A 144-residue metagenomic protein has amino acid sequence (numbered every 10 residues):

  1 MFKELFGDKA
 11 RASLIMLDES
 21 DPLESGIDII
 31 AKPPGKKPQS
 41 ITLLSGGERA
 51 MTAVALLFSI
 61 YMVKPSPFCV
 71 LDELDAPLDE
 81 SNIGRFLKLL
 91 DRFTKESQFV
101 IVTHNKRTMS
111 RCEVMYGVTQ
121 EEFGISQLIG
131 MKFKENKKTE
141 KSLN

Functional and structural regions predicted by a protein language model:
M1-N144: Terminal ABC-like ATPase head and other globular end-domains that cap long coiled-coil arms in SMC/Rad50/SbcC-family
